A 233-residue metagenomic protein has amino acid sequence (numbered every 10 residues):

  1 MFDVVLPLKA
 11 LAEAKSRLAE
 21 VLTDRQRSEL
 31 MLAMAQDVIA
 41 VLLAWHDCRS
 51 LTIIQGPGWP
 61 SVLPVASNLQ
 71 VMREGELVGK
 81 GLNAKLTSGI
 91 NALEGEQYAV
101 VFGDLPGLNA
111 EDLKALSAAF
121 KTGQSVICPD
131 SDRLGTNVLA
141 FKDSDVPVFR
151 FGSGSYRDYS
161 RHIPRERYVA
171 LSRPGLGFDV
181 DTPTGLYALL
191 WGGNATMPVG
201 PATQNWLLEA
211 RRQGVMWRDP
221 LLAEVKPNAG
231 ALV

Functional and structural regions predicted by a protein language model:
M1-L18: N-terminal nucleotide-binding beta1-loop-alpha1 segment
M31-R49: A short, N-terminal amphipathic alpha-helix
L43-V71: Acidic donor-binding segment of Leloir-type glycosyltransferases
P64-Q97, S155: Short phosphate-binding loop-to-helix
E96-D104: Short beta-strand-to-loop acidic/aromatic patch adjacent to the donor-nucleotide binding site
L108-L134: Conserved donor-nucleotide/metal-binding helix-loop-beta segment in metal-dependent transferases, i.e., the alpha-helix
L139-I163: Short, glycine-/small-residue-rich phosphate/pyrophosphate-handling segment
R161-V233: Conserved alpha/beta core of the MobA/IspD/sugar-nucleotide pyrophosphorylase nucleotidyltransferase superfamily
